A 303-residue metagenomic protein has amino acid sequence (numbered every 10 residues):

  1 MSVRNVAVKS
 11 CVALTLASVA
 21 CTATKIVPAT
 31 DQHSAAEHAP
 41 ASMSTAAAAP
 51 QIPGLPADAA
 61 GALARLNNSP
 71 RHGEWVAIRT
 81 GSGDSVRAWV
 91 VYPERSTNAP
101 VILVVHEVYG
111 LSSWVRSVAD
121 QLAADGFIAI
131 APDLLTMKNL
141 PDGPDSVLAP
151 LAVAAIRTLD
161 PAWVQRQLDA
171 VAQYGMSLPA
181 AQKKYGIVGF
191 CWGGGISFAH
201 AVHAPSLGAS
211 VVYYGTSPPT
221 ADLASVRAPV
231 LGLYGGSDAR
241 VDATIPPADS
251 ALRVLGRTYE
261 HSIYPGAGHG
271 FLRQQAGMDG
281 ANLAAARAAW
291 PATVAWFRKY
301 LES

Functional and structural regions predicted by a protein language model:
I26-D58, A62, L66-N67, W75-S177 (+1 more regions): Serine-hydrolase catalytic machinery in alpha/beta-hydrolase-like enzymes
P179-F190: Alpha/beta-hydrolase fold nucleophile elbow
G194-P205: Short glycine-enriched nucleophile-adjacent loop and the immediately C-terminal alpha-helix near the catalytic center
S206-G215: A conserved short beta-strand
G232-Y234: Short beta-strand/loop motif that positions the catalytic acidic residue of the alpha/beta-hydrolase fold
S237-D242: Acidic catalytic loop of the alpha/beta-hydrolase fold
T258-S303: C-terminal catalytic histidine-bearing segment of alpha/beta-hydrolase fold enzymes
